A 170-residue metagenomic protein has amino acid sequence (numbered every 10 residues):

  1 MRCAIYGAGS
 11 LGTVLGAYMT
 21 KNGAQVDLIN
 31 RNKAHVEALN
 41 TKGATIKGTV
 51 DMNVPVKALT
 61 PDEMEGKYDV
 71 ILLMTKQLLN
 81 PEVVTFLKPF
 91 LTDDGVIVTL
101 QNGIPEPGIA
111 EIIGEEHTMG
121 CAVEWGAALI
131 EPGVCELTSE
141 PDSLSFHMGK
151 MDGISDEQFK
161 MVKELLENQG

Functional and structural regions predicted by a protein language model:
M1-K47: NAD(P)+-binding Rossmann beta1-loop-alpha1 motif at the extreme N-terminus of oxidoreductases
S10, L78-N80, I104: Residue-level detector of alpha-helix initiation sites
L28, L72, T99: Conserved SAM-binding loop
V50, V54-L91: Rossmann-like NAD(P)-binding element
G66, L100, P105-G170: Rossmann-fold dinucleotide-binding core
L87-I104: ADP-ribose/adenylate-binding Rossmann-like module
